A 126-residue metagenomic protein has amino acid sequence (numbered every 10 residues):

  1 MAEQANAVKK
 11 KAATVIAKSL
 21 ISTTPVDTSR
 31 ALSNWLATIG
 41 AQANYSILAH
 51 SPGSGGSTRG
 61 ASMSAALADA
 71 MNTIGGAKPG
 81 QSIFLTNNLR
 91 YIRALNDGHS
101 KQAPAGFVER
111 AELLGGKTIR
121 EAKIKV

Functional and structural regions predicted by a protein language model:
A2-Y91: Short, low-complexity, charged/polar segments at coil/turn and helix-coil boundaries
L89-H99: Short acidic, glycine/tyrosine-flanked loop/strand segments centered on an H-E-D-like triad
H99-V126: Protruding loop/beta-arch "assembly-hinge" segments enriched in small, turn-prone residues
